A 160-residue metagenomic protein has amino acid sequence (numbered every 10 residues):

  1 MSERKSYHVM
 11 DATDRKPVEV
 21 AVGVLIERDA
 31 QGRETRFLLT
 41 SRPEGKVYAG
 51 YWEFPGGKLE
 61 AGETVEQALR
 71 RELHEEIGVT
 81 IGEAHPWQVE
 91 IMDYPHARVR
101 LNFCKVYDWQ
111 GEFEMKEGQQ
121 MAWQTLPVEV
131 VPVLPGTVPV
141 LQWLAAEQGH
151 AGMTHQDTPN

Functional and structural regions predicted by a protein language model:
E3-F37, V89: Conserved N-terminal beta-strand and adjoining loop/helix that marks the start of the Nudix/MutT-like hydrolase domain
L25-I26, L39, K105-D108, W123: Conserved hydrophobic "DFG−1" position in protein kinase catalytic cores
E34-E75: Conserved Nudix-box catalytic region and its N-terminal flanking loop in Nudix hydrolases and closely related
E76-E83: Short secondary-structure junctions
T80, V89-F113, Q120: Active-site-adjacent beta-strand/loop module that shapes the phosphate/pyrophosphate-binding cleft
K105, F113-Q148: NUDIX/MutT-family hydrolases
